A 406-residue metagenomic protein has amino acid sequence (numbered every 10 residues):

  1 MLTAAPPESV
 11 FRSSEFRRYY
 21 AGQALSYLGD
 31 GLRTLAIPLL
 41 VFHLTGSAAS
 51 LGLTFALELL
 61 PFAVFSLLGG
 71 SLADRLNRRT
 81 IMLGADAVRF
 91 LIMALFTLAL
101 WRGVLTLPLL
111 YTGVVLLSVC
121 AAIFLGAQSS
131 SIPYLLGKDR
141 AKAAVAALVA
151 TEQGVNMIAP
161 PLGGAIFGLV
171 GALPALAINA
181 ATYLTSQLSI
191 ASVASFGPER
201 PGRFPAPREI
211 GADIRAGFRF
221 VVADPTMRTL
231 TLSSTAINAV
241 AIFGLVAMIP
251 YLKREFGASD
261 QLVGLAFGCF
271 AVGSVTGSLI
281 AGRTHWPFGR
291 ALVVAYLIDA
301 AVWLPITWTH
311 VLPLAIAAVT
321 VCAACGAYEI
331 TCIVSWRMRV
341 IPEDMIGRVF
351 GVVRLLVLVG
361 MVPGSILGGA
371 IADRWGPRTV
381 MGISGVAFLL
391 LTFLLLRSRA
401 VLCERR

Functional and structural regions predicted by a protein language model:
M1-R406: Alpha-helical transmembrane-bundle signature of multi-pass membrane transport and export proteins
